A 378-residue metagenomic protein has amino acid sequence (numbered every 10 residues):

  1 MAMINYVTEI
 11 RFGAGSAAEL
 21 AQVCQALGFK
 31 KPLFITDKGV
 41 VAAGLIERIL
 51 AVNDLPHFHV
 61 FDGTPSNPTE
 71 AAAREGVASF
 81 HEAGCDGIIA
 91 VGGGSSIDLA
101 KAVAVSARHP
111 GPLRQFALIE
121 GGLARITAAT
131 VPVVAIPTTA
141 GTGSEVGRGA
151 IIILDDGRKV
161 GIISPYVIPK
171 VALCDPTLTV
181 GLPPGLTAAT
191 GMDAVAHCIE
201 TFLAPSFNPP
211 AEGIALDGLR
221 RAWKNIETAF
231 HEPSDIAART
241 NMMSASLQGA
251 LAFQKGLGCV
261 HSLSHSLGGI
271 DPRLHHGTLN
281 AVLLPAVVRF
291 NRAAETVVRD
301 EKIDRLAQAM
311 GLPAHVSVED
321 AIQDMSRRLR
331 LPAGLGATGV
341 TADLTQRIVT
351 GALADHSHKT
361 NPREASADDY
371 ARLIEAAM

Functional and structural regions predicted by a protein language model:
M1-G87, L335: ATP/NTP phosphate-donor binding region
A71-T177: Glycine/threonine-rich beta-strand-loop-alpha-helix active-site module that forms ligand/phosphate-binding
G141, L247-N280, D355-T360: Glycine-rich phosphate/pyrophosphate-binding beta-alpha loops
V146-K255: Carboxylate- and glycine-rich phosphate/diphosphate-binding segment that chelates Mg2+/Mn2+
P205-I214, T228-N241, K255-V260, V316-V318 (+3 more regions): Flexible, glycine/charged-enriched surface loops at secondary-structure junctions
I270-R273, G277-L344: Gly/Pro-rich interdomain helix-loop hinge
T341-M378: Short, amphipathic C-terminal "tail helix"
